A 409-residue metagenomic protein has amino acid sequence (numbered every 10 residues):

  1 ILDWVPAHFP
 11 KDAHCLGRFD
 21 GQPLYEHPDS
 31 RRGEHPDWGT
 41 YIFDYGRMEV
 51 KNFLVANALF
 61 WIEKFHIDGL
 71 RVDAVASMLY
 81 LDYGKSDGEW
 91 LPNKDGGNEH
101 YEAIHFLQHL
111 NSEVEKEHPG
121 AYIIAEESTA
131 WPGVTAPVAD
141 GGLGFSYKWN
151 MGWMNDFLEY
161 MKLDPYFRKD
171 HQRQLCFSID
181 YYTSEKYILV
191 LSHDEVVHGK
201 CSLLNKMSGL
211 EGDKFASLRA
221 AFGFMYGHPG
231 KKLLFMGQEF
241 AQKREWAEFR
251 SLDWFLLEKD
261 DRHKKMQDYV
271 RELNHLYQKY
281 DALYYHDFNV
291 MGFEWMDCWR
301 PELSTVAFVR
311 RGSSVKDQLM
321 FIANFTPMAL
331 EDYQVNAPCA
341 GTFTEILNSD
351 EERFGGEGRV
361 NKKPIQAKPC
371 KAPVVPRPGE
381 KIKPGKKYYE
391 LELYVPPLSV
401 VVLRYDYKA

Functional and structural regions predicted by a protein language model:
I1-E99: Substrate-binding/active-site clefts of carbohydrate-active enzymes
I1-W4, K64-F65, D73, A121 (+3 more regions): Conserved beta-strand->loop/alpha-helix structural units within folded catalytic cores of enzymes with alpha/beta
E34-Y45, W90-L91, V197-S208, E248 (+2 more regions): Short glycine/proline-rich turn/loop motifs
E49-L54, E99-F106, D213-S217, D261-D268 (+2 more regions): Soluble or luminal CAZymes and related metallo-dependent hydrolases
V50-W61, F106, L110, A221 (+1 more regions): Alpha-helical packing segments of well-folded alpha/beta enzyme cores
H66-D68, Y83-R250, Q278-V335, C339-D350 (+1 more regions): Conserved alpha/beta catalytic core and glycan-binding cleft of carbohydrate-active enzymes
E258, M266-Q267, L273-H275, Q334-C370 (+1 more regions): C-terminal accessory region downstream of the catalytic core in glycan-modifying enzymes
K362-A409: C-terminal beta-strand-rich structural cap/linker in extracellular carbohydrate-active enzymes
